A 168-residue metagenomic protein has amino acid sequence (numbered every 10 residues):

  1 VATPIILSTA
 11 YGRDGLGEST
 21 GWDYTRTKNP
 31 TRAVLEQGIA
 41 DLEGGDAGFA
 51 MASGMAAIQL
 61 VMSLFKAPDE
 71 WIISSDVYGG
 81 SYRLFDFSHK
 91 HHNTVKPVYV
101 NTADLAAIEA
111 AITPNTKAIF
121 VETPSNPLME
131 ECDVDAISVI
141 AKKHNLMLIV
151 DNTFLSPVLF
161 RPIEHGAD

Functional and structural regions predicted by a protein language model:
V1-T3: Conserved N-terminal helix/loop that builds the PLP phosphate-binding region of the aspartate aminotransferase-like
I6, A10-Q59, S63-L64, G80-H89: Conserved N-terminal alpha-helix of the aminotransferase class I/II PLP-enzyme fold
A47-D168: Conserved PLP-enzyme active-site core in the AAT-like
